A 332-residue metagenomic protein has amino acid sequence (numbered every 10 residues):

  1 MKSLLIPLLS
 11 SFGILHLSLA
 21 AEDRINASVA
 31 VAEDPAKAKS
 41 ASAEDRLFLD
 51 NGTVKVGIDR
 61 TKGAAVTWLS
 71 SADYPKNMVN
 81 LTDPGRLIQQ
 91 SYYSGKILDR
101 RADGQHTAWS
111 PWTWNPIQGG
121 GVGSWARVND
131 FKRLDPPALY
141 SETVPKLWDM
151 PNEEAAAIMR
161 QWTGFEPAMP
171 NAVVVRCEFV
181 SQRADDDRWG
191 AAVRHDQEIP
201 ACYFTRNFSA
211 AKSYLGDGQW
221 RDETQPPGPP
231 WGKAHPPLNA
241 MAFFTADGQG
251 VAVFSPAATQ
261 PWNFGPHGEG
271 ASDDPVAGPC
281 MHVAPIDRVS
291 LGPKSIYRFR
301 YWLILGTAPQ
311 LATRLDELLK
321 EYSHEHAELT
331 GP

Functional and structural regions predicted by a protein language model:
M1-L4: Positively charged n-region of N-terminal signal peptides that target proteins for export
I6-H16: Bacterial N-terminal signal peptides
R24-V54, T61, P237-P332: Beta-strand-rich recognition/accessory modules
P35-A38, S42-R127: Solvent-exposed N-terminal domain segments of exported/luminal and surface proteins
S70, A168-D217: Acidic (Asp/Glu-rich), glycine- and aromatic
D99-M169, A184-D186: Extended, loop-rich substrate-binding clefts of extracytoplasmic carbohydrate-active enzymes
I199-P261: Active-site/ligand-binding surface loops and adjacent short beta/alpha elements that line catalytic pockets across
